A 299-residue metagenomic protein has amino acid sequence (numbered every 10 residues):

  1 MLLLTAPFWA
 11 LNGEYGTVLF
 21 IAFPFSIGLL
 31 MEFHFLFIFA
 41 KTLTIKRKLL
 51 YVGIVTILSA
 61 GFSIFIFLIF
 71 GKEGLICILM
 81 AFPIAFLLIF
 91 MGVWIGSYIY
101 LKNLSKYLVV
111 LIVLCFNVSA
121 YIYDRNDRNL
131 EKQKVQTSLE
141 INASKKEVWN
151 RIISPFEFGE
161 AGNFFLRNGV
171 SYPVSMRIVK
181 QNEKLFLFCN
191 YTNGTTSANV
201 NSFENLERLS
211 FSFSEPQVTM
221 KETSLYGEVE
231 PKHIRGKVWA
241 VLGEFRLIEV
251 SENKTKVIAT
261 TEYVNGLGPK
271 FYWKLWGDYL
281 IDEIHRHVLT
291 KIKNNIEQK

Functional and structural regions predicted by a protein language model:
M1-T17, A22-F33, I57-L58, I99-Q181 (+1 more regions): Hydrophobic ligand-binding cavity/cleft-lining segments
L2-I54, A85-F86, V109, V170-L242 (+2 more regions): Glycine-rich portal/gate segments that line the openings of hydrophobic small-molecule binding cavities
F8, M31-A40, I66-F67, G71 (+2 more regions): Membrane-water interface at transmembrane helix exits
T17-L19, E73-P83: Non-cytosolic membrane-interface motifs at loop->transmembrane helix junctions
K46-I54, G61-F67, K72-C77, M220-D282: Beta-strand/loop substructures that line and gate deep hydrophobic ligand-binding cavities in soluble
F82-L104, L108, K256, Y263-K299: A conserved amphipathic terminal alpha-helix motif
K132-E140, K184, T195, R208 (+2 more regions): Intrinsic-disorder/low-complexity, polar/charged segments enriched in Ser/Thr/Lys/Arg/Asp/Glu/Gln
I141-K146, N201-R208, R246-K256, K293-K299: A short, structured loop/turn motif at beta-sheet edges
